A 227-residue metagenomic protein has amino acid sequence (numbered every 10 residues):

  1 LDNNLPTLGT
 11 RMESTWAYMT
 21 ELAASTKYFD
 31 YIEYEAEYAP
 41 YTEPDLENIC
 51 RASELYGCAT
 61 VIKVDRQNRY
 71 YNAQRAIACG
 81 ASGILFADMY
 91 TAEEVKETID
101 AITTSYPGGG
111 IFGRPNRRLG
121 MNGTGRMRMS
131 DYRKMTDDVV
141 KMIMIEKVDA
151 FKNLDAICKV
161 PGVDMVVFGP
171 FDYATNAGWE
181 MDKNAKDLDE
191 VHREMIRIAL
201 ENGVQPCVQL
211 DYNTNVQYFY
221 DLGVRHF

Functional and structural regions predicted by a protein language model:
L1-R11, T124-D138, R193-E194, L200-E201: N-terminal amphipathic alpha-helix/helix-capping segment at the start of soluble metabolic enzymes
L1-T60, R66-Q67, G162-V163: Conserved N-terminal beta1-alpha1 strand-loop-helix module at the mouth
L5-G9, D30-Y31, G57-V61, S82-G83 (+4 more regions): Structural preference for beta-strand elements that scaffold enzyme active sites
T10, E35, I84, T98 (+3 more regions): Conserved, mostly hydrophobic/aromatic
T20-S25, I62, Q67-S82, F86 (+3 more regions): Catalytic cores of alpha/beta
E43-R69, I102-G109, K134-T136, N184-C207: Alpha-helix-loop-beta-strand connector modules within alpha/beta enzyme cores
Y71, A81-P161, T175: Conserved anion-binding
V163, F168-D189: Glycine/Thr-rich beta-alpha phosphate-binding loop at enzyme active sites
